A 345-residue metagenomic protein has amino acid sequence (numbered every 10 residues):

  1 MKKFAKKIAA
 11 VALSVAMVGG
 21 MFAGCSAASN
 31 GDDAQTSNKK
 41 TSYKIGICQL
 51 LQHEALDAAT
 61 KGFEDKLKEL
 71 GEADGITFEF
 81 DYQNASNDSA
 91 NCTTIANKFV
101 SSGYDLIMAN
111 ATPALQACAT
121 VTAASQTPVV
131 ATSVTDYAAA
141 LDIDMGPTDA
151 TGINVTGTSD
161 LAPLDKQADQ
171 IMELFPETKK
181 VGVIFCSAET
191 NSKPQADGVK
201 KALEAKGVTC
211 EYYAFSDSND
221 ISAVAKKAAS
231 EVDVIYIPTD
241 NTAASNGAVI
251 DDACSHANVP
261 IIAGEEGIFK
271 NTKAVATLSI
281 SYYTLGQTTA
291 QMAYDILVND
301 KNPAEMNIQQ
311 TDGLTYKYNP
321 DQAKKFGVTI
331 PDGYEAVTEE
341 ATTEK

Functional and structural regions predicted by a protein language model:
M1-K44, E69, A73: Short, low-complexity disordered leader/linker segments with a strong preference for bacterial N-terminal type II
K39, D136-K180, I280-K301: Hydrophobic alpha-helical segments within soluble ligand-binding/sensing domains
S42-L70, D81-A90, A188-S192, D240-S245: Extracytoplasmic "Venus flytrap"
I45, F63, T156-L203, N302 (+1 more regions): An alpha-beta-alpha
E79-S101, A214-A228: Structural motif
N84-D144, D240-G264: Beta-alpha junction/loop-to-helix N-cap segments that form part of ligand/metal-binding clefts
T190-V259, A263-E266: Pocket-lining segment of extracytoplasmic ligand-binding domains
D295-K345: Hinge/cleft segment of the Venus flytrap/periplasmic-binding protein
